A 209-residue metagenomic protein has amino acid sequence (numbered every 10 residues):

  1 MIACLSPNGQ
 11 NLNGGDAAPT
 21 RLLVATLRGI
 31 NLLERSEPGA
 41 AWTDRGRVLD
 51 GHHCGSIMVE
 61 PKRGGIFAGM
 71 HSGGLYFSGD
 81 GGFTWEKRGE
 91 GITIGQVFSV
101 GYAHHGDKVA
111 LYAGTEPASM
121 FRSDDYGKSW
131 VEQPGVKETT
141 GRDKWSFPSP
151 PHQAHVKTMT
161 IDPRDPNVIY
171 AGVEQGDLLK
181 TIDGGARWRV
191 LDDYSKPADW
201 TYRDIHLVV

Functional and structural regions predicted by a protein language model:
M1-V209: Extracellular glycan-interacting surfaces
